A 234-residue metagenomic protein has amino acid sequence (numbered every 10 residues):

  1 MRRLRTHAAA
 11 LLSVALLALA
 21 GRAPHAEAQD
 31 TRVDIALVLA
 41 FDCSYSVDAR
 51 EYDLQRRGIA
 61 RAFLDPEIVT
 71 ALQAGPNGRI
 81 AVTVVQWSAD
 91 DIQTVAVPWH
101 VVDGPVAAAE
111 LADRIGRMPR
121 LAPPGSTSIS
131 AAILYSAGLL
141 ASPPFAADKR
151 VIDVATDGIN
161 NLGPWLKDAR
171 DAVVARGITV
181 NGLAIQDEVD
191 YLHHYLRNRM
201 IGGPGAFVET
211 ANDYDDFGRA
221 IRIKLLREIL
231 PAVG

Functional and structural regions predicted by a protein language model:
A9-A20: Bacterial N-terminal signal peptides
T31-P98, A132-S136, V151-A155: Von Willebrand factor
A40-R50, V82, P98-V101, I115-S126 (+4 more regions): Second-shell loop/turn segments in exported
L72, G158-R199: VWA/integrin I-like adhesion module and closely mimicked acidic/polar interface patches used
G75-I115, L192-R199: Short beta-strand-loop
T94, V102, V106-K149, G182-L192 (+2 more regions): Von Willebrand factor
R120, P124-R176, L226, L230 (+1 more regions): Exposed acidic/Ser/Thr-rich ligand/metal-binding surfaces
E188-V233: Von Willebrand factor A/integrin I-like adhesion domains
